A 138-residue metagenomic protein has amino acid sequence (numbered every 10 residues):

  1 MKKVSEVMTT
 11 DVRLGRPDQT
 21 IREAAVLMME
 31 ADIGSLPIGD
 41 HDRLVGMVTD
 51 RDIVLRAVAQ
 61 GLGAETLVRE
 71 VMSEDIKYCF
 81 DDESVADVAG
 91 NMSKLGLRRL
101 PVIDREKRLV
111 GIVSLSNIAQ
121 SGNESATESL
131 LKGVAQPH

Functional and structural regions predicted by a protein language model:
M1-L27, I33, I38-G39, L44-V45 (+6 more regions): Bateman/CBS regulatory modules and CBS-like beta-alpha motifs in cytosolic regions of diverse proteins
A31, S121, S125, P137: Change "in soluble alpha/beta enzymes" to "in soluble alpha/beta proteins
R43, D52, N117: Short, glycine/serine-rich, charged loops/turns that create anion-binding and catalytic segments at active sites
T49: PIN/NYN-family metal-dependent endoribonuclease catalytic core
V54-T66, A119-L131: A short, polar/charged loop-to-alpha-helix boundary motif
